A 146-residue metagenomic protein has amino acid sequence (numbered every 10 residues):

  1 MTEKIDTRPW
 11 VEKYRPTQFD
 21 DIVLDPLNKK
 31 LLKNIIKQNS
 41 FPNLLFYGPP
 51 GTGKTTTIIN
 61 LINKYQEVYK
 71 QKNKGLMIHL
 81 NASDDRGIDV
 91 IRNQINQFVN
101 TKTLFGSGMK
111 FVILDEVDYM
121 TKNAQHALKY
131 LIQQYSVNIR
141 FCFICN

Functional and structural regions predicted by a protein language model:
M1-N146: P-loop/Walker A NTP-binding region and its immediately flanking N-terminal helices in P-loop NTPase folds
